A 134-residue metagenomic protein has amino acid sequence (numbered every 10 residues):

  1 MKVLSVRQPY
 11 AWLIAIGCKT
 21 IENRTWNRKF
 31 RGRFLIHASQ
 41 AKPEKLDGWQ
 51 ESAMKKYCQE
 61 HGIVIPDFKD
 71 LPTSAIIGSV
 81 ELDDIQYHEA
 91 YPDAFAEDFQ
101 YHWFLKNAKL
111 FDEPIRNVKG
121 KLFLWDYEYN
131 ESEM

Functional and structural regions predicted by a protein language model:
M1-M134: Structured alpha/beta reader/binder surfaces that contact nucleic acids or chromatin modification marks
